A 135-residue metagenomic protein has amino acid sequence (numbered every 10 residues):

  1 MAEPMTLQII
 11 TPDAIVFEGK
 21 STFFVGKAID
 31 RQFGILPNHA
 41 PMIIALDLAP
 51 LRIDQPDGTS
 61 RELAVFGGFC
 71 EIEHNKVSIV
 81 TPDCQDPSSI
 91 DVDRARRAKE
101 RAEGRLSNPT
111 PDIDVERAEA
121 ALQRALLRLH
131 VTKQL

Functional and structural regions predicted by a protein language model:
T6-R97, R101: Compact, glycine-rich, soluble single-domain proteins
Q85-L135: Acidic/glycine-rich phosphate/pyrophosphate-binding loops and surrounding catalytic core that coordinate Mg2+
